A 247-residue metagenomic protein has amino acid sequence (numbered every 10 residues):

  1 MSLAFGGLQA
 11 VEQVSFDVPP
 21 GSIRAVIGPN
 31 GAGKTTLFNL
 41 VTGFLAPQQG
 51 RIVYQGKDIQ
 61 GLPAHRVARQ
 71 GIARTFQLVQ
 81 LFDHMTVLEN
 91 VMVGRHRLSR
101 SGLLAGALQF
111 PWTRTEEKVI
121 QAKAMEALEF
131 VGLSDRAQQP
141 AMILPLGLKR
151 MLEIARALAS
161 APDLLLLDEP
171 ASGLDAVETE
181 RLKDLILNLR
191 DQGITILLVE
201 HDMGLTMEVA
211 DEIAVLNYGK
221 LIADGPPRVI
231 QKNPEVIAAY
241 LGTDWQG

Functional and structural regions predicted by a protein language model:
M1-G247: Glycine-rich phosphate-binding loops of nucleotide-dependent enzymes
